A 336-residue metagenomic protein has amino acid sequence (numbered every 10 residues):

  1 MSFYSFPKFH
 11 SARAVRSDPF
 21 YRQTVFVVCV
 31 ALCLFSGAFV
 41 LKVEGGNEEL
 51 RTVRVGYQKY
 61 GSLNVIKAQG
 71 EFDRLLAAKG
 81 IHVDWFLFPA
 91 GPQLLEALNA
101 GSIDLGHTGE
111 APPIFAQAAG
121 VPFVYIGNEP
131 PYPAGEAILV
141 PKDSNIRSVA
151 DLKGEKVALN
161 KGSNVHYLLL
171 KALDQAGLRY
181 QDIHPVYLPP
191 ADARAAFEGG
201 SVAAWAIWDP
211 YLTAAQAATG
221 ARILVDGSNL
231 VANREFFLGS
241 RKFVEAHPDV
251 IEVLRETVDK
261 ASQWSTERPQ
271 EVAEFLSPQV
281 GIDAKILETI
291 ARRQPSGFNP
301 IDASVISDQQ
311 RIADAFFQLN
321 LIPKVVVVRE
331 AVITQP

Functional and structural regions predicted by a protein language model:
M1-R51: Short, low-complexity disordered leader/linker segments with a strong preference for bacterial N-terminal type II
G46-L178, H184-Y187, A203-D209, I223-L224 (+1 more regions): Short, glycine-/small- and polar/acidic-enriched structural segments that line small-molecule recognition paths
Q69, L75, A97, G101 (+12 more regions): Structured segments of extracytoplasmic/periplasmic soluble domains in secreted or envelope-associated proteins
Q69, L95, N99, E110-P113 (+13 more regions): Extracytoplasmic/secreted envelope proteins and their assembly/folding machinery, especially bacterial periplasmic
D84, Y180-I183, V280-A291, P323-R329: Short, surface-exposed acidic
A111, P185-P278: Pocket-lining segment of extracytoplasmic ligand-binding domains
A246-L321: Secondary-structure end/capping motifs
D314-P336: Conserved C-terminal helix/tail region of periplasmic/extracytoplasmic solute-binding proteins
